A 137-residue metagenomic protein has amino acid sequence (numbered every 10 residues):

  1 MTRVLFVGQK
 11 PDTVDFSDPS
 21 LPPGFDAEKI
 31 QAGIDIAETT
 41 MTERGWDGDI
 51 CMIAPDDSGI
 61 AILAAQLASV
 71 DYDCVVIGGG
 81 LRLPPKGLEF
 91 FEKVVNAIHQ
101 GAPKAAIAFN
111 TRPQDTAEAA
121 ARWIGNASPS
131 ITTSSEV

Functional and structural regions predicted by a protein language model:
M1-L21: N-terminal, charge-rich interaction modules
L21-T39: Short catalytic helix/loop segments, enriched in acidic residues and glycine and frequently bearing histidine
P22-F25, G48-I50, N110-V137: Short, glycine-/small-residue-rich phosphate/pyrophosphate-handling segment
G33, F90-A127: Ser/Thr/Gly-rich flexible loops in soluble cytosolic domains mediating phosphotransfer, phosphorylation
A37-D57: Active-site rim loops that border cofactor/substrate pockets in soluble metabolic enzymes
D57-A64, A117-E118: Structural motif
A61-H99: Mid-chain, well-packed structural core segment of small domains
